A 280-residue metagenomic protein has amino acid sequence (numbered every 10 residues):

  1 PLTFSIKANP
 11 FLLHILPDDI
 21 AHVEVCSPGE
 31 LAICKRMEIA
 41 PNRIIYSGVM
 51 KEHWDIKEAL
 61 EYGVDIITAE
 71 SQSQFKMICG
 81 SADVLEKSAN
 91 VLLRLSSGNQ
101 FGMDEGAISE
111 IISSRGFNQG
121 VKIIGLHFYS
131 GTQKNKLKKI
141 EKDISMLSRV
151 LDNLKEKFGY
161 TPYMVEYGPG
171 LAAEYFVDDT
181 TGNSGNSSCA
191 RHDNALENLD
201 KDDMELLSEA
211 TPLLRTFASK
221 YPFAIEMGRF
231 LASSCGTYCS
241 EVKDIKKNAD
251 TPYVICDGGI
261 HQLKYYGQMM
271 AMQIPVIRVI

Functional and structural regions predicted by a protein language model:
L2-M164: Active-site-proximal beta-alpha core segment in soluble small-molecule metabolic enzymes
L16, R36, V177-D179, C235 (+1 more regions): Hydrophobic alpha-helical membrane-insertion segments
S97-E241: Active-site loop/helix belt of alpha/beta enzymes
L207-P212, Y221-I280: Charged (often Lys/Glu-rich) extended helix/loop segments that serve as interaction or gating elements
